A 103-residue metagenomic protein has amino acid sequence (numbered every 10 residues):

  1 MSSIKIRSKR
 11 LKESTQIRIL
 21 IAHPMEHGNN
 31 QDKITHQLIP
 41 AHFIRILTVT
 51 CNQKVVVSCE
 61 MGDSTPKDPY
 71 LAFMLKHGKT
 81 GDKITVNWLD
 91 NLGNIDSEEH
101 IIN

Functional and structural regions predicted by a protein language model:
M1-R10: Surface beta-strand/loop "capping" patches
K5, S14-Q16, L20-M61: Contiguous segments within soluble domain cores/interaction surfaces
S14, K79-K83: Extracellular Ig-like/FN3 beta-sandwich strand-entry sites
I17, R45-L47, L71-F73, I84 (+1 more regions): Hydrophobic residues positioned within well-ordered beta-strands of beta-sheet architectures
D63-A72: Aromatic sugar-binding surface patches on proteins that engage polysaccharides or sugar-phosphate polymers
L75-H77: Short, flexible loop/turn segments at beta-strand junctions in immunoglobulin-like and fibronectin type III
W88-E98: Short acidic/polar inter-strand loop motif in beta-rich domains
I101-N103: Short beta-strand edge segments in extracellular beta-sheet folds
